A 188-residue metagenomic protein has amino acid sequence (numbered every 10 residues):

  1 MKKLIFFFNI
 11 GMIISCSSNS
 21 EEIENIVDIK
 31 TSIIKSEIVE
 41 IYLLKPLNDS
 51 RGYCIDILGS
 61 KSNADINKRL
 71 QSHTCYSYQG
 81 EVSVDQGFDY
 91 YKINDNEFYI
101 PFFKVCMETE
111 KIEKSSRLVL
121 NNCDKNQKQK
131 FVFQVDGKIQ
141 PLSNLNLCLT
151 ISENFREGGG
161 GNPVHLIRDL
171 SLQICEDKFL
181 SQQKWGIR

Functional and structural regions predicted by a protein language model:
M1-L4: Positively charged n-region of N-terminal signal peptides that target proteins for export
F6-I10: Hydrophobic helical h-region of N-terminal Sec-dependent signal peptides in bacterial secretory/periplasmic proteins
G11, D49, R69-L70, P101 (+3 more regions): Disulfide-bonded cysteine motifs in exported proteins
I14-S15: C-terminal motif of bacterial Sec signal peptides marking the signal peptidase cleavage site
S18: Short, conserved catalytic or interaction motifs in soluble domains
E22-I66, E81-E113, Q129-G158, K178-R188: Extracellular glycan-recognition/adhesion modules and their associated mucin-like linkers
D65-E81, R117-K125, E176: Surface-exposed turn/loop modules enriched in turn-prone residues
G158-V164: Intrinsically disordered, low-complexity Ser/Thr- and acidic-rich flexible linkers and loops, especially at boundaries
